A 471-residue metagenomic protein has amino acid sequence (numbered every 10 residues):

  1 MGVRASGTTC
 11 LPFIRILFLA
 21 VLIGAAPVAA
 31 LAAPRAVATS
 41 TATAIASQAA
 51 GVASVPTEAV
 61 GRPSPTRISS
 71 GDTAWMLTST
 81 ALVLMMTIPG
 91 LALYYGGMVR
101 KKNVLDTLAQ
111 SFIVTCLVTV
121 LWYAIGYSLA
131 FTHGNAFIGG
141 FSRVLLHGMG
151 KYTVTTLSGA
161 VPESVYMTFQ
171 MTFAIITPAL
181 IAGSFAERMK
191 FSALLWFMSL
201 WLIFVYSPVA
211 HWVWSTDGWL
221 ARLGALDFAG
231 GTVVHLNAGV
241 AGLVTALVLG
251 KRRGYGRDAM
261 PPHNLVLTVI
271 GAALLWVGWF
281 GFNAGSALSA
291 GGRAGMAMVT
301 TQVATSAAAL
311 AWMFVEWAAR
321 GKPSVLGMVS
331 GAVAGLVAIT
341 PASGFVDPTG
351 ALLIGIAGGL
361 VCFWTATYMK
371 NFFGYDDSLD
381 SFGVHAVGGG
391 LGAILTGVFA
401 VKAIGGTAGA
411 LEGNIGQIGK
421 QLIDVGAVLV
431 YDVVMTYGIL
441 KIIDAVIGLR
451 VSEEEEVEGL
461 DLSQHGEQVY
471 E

Functional and structural regions predicted by a protein language model:
M1-L11: N-terminal secretory signal peptides that target proteins for export/translocation
I14-A26: Bacterial N-terminal signal peptides
L19, V28, V457-G459: Intrinsically disordered, low-complexity regions
A25-P27, A33-P34: N-terminal signal peptide c-region/cleavage motif recognized by signal peptidases
A33-E471: Glycine- and aromatic-enriched membrane alpha-helices
